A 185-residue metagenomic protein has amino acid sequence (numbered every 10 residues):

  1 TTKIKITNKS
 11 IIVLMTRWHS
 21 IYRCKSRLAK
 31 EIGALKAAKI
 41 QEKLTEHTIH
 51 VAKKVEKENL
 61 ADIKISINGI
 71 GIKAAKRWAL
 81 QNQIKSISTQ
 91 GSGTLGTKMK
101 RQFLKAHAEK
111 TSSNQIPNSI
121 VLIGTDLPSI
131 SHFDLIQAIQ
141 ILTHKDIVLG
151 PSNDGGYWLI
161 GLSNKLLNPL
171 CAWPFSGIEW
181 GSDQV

Functional and structural regions predicted by a protein language model:
T1-L28: N-terminal nucleotide-binding beta1-loop-alpha1 segment
S20-S26, K73-K76, L159: Short acidic/His/Gly/Ser-rich catalytic and metal-binding motifs that mark active-site loops of diverse hydrolases
Q41-E58: A short, N-terminal amphipathic alpha-helix
A61-G69: Short beta-strand/loop segment that forms part of the nucleotide-sugar
K76-I116: Short phosphate-binding loop-to-helix
P117-T125: Short beta-strand-to-loop acidic/aromatic patch adjacent to the donor-nucleotide binding site
I130-D154: Conserved donor-nucleotide/metal-binding helix-loop-beta segment in metal-dependent transferases, i.e., the alpha-helix
G177-V185: Catalytic core and acceptor-binding pocket of nucleotide-sugar-dependent glycosyltransferases
